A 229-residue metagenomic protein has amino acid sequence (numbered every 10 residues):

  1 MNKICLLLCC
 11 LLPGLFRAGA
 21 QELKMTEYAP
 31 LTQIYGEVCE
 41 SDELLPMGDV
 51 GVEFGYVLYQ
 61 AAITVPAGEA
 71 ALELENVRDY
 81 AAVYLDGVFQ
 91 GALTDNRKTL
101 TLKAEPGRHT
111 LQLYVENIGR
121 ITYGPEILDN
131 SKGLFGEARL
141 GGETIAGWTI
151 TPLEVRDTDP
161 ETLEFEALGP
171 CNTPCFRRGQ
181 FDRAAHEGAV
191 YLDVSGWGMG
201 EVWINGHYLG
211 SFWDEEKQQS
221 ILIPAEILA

Functional and structural regions predicted by a protein language model:
I4-P13: Sec-dependent N-terminal signal peptides
G19-L128, P160-L163: Carbohydrate-binding surfaces of carbohydrate-active enzymes
Y59-A61, K98-L100, R177-G179, K217-I221: Short strand-edge motifs at loop-to-beta-strand transitions and within beta-strands of extracellular beta-rich domains
E69-Y84, L111, F181-N205, F212-W213: Aromatic-lined ligand-binding clefts that engage carbohydrates, nucleic acids, or primary amines
Q90-G91, I145, L209-G210: Short, isolated positions in well-ordered beta-strands
L100-R108, D182-R183, S220-A229: Short, surface-exposed tryptophan/glycine-enriched loops that mediate extracellular molecular recognition
E116-A146: Glycine/proline-rich low-complexity spacer/linker segments in large multi-domain proteins
G141-D182: Compositionally biased low-complexity segments at domain edges in trafficked proteins and select soluble regulators
